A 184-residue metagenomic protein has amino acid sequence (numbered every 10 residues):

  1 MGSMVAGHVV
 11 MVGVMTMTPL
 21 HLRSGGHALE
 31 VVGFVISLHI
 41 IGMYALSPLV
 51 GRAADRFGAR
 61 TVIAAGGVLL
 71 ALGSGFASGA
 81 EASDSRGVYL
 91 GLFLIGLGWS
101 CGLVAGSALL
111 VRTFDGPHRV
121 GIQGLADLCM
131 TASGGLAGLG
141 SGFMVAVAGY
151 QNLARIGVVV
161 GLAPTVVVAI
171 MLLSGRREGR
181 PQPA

Functional and structural regions predicted by a protein language model:
M1-V10, F93: Pair of pore-lining "gating" transmembrane helices in MFS-fold secondary transporters
T16-V35: Short amphipathic helix-loop junctions that connect adjacent transmembrane helices in Major Facilitator Superfamily/SLC
A45-A59, V145: Helix-to-loop junctions at the C-terminal end of transmembrane segments in multipass secondary transporters
L69-A82: C-terminal ends and interior cores of transmembrane alpha-helices in multi-pass membrane transporters/permeases
G87-C101: Hydrophobic core of transmembrane alpha-helices in multi-pass small-molecule transporters, especially MFS/SLC-type
C101-F114: Intracellular juxtamembrane helix-capping segments at the cytosolic ends of symmetry-related transmembrane helices
H118-A148: A late C-terminal transmembrane helix in Major Facilitator Superfamily
F143-L162: A membrane-interface helix-boundary motif in multi-pass transporters
